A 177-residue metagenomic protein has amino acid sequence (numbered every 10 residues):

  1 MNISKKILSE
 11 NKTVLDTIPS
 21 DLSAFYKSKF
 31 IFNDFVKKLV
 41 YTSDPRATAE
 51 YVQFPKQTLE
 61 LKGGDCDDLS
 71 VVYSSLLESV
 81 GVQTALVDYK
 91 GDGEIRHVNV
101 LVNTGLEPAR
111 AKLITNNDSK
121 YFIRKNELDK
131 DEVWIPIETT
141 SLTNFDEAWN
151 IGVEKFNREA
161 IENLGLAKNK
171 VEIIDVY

Functional and structural regions predicted by a protein language model:
M1-L61: Secondary-structure boundary elements
N2, N11, N116-N117, N169: N-linked glycosylation sites
I18-L22, I137, A167: Generic amphipathic alpha-helical segments used as scaffolds and interaction surfaces in large, multi-domain proteins
Y26-F32, V133, E154-Y177: C-terminal extracytoplasmic interaction modules
N33-F35, A49-Q53, L61, G81 (+3 more regions): Pro/Ser/Thr/Gly-rich intrinsically disordered low-complexity regions
D67-L164: Hydrophobic/aromatic-rich core segments of domains that either
